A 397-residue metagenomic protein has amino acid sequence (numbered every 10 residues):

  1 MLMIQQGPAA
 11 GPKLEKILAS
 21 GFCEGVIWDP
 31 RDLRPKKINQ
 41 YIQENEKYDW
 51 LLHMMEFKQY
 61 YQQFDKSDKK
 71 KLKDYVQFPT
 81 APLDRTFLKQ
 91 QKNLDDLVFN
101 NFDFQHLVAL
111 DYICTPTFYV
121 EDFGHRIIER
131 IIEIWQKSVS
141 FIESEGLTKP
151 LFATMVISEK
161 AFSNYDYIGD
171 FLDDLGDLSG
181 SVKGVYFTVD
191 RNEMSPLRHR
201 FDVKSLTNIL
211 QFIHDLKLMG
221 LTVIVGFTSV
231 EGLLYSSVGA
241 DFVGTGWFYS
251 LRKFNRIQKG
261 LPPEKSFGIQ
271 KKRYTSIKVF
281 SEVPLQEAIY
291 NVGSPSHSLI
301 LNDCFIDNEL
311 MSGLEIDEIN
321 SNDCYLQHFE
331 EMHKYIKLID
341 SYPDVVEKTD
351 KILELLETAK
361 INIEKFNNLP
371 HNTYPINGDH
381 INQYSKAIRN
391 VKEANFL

Functional and structural regions predicted by a protein language model:
L2-D170, V182-G184, R191: Active-site beta->alpha loop and helix N-cap motifs at the rims of alpha/beta catalytic domains
G25-R34, Y112-V120, V230-G260: Glycine-rich phosphate-binding active-site loops on the catalytic face of alpha/beta enzymes
L107, F141-K149, G176-K183, H214-T222 (+1 more regions): Secondary-structure boundary elements
W135-Q136, Y165-S179, S205-I213, S237-G246 (+1 more regions): Short, electropositive alpha-helical surface patch
G169-L210, V238, R252-Q270: Glycine/Thr-rich beta-alpha phosphate-binding loop at enzyme active sites
I209, K217-G232: Glycine-rich adenosine-cofactor-binding loop
S250-D323: C-terminal structured domains
S298-L397: C-terminal extensions of enzymes
